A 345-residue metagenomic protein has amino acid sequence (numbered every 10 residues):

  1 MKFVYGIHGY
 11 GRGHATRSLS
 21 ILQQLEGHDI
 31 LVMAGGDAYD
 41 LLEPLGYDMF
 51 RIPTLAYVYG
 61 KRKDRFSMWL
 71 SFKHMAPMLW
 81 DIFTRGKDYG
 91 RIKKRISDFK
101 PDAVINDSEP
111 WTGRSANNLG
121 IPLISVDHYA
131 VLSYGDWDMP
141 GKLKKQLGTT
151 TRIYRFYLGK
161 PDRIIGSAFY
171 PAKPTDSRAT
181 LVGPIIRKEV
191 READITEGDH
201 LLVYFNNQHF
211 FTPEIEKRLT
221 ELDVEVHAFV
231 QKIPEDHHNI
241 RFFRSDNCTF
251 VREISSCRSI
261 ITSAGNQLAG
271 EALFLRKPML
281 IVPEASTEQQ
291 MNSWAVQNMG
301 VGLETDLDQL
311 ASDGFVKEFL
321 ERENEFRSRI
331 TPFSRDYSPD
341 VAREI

Functional and structural regions predicted by a protein language model:
Y5-L19: A short, glycine/small-residue-rich beta-strand->loop->alpha-helix junction that serves as a flexible
H8-G9, H28-I82: Conserved nucleotide-sugar phosphate-binding/catalytic loop shared by glycosyltransferases and other
M68-A103: Conserved nucleotide-sugar donor-binding subdomain of glycosyltransferases
H74-M78, F156-G166, Y170-K173, V301-I345: Leloir-type glycosyltransferase catalytic cores
R91-G148: Conserved nucleotide-sugar donor-interacting segment of glycosyltransferase catalytic cores, predominantly GT-B
V104-D107, R252-N292: A donor-sugar binding/catalytic signature common to diverse glycosyltransferases and related nucleotide-sugar
Y134-G135, P140-F210, Q231-K232: A nucleotide-sugar donor-handling region in carbohydrate enzymes
G183-S259: Donor-nucleotide binding loops and adjacent catalytic segments primarily of GT-B fold Leloir glycosyltransferases
